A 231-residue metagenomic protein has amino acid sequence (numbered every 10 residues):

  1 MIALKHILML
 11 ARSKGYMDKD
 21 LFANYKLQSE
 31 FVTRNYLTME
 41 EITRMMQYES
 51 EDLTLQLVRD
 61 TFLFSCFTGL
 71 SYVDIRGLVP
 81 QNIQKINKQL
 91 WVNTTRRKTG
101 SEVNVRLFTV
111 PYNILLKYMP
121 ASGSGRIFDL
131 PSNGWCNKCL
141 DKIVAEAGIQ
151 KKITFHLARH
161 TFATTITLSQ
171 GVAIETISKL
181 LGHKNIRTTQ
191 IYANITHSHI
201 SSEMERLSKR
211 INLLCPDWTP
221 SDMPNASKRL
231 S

Functional and structural regions predicted by a protein language model:
M1-A23, V73: N-terminal DNA-binding recognition helix of tyrosine site-specific recombinases/integrases
S13, L63, F67, V73-D74 (+3 more regions): C-terminal catalytic core of tyrosine-transesterase DNA break-rejoin enzymes
K26-L37, E41, G77-I114: Conserved tyrosine-mediated DNA breakage-rejoining catalytic core shared by Y-recombinases
F31, R97-K117, A121-K142: C-terminal catalytic core of Y-nucleophile DNA break-rejoin enzymes
F31-Q56, F67-L70: Long, amphipathic, Lys/Arg-enriched alpha-helical "connector/arm" segment
Y36, R96-G100, N133, L181-R206: Catalytic-site neighborhood detector that most strongly recognizes the C-terminal catalytic loop/helix of tyrosine
N82-Q89, Q150-K151, G171-I191, S198 (+2 more regions): Short, polar N-cap/turn motifs at the start of nucleic acid-interacting alpha helices
L207-S231: C-terminal secondary-structure termini that scaffold catalytic or DNA-interacting sites
